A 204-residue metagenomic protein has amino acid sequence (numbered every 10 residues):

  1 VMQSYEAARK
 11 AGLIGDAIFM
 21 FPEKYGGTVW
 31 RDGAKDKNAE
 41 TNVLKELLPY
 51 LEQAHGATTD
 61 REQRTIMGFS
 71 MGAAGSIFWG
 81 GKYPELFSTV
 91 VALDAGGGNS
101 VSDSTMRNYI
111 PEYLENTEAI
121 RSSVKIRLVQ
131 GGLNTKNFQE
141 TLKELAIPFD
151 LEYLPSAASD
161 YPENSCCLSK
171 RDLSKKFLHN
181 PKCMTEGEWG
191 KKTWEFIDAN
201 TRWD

Functional and structural regions predicted by a protein language model:
V1-D204: Non-catalytic cap/lid and distal C-terminal segments of serine-dependent acyl enzymes
